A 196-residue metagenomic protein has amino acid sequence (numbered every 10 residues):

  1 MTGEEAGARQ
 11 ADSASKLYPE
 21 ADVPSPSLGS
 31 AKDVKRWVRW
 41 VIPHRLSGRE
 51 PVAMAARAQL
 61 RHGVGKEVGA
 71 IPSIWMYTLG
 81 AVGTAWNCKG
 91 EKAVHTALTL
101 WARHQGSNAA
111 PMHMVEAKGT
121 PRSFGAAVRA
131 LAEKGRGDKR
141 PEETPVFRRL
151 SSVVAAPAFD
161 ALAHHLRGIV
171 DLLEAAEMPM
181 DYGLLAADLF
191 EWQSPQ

Functional and structural regions predicted by a protein language model:
T2-K66, R149, G168, L172: Long, acidic, intrinsically disordered low-complexity segments
G3, S152-Q196: Elongated scaffolding segments in large macromolecular assemblies, built predominantly from amphipathic alpha-helices
P26, G48, G63, W86-G90 (+3 more regions): Conserved aromatic-histidine-acidic binding/catalytic patches
W40-W101: N-terminal interaction modules that seed assembly of large macromolecular complexes
K66, A70, L100-P111, A127-A130 (+3 more regions): Amphipathic alpha-helical interaction surfaces
P72-M76, A110-V115, H165, Y182-L185: Short coil/turn segments at secondary-structure boundaries
G83-A130: Aromatic- and glycine-enriched beta-alpha-beta binding-site module
G119-R148: Compact, glycine/acidic-enriched structural inserts
